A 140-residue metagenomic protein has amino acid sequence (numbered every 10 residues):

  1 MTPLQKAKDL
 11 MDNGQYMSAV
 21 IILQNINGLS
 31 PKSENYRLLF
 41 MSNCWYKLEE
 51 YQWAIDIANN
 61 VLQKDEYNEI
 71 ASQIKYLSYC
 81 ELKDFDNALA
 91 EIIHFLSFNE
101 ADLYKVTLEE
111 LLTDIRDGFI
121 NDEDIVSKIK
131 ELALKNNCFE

Functional and structural regions predicted by a protein language model:
M1, N35-Y36, I70, Y104: Start-of-helix register in tetratricopeptide repeats
M1-L29, F40: Alpha-helical segment of the N-proximal tetratricopeptide repeat
Q5, F40, I74, L108-L111: "A position-specific structural signal for the A-helix of alpha-solenoid helical repeats
P31-K32, E66, E100: Short coil turns that delineate tetratricopeptide repeat
